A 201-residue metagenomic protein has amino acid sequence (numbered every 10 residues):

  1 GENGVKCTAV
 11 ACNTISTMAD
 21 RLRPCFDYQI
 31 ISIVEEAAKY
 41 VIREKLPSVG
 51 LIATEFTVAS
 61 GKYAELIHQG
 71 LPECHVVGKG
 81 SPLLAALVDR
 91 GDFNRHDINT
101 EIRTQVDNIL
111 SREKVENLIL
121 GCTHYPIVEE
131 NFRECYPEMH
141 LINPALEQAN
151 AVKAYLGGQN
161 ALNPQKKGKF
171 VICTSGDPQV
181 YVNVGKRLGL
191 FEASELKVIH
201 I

Functional and structural regions predicted by a protein language model:
G1-I201: Non-catalytic structural scaffold of enzyme domains
